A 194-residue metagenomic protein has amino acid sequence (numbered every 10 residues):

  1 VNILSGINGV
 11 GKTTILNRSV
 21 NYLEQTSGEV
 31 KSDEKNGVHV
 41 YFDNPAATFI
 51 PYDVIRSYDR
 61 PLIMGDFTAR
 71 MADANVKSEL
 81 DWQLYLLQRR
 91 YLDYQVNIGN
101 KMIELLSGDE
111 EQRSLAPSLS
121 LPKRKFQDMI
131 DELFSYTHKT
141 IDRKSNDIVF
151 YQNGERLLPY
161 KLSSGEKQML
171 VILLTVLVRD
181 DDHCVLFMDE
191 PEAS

Functional and structural regions predicted by a protein language model:
V1-T26, D128, R143-S194: Switch/communication elements of ASCE P-loop NTPase nucleotide-binding domains
N2-I7, R18, K35, F42 (+4 more regions): Extended interaction regions within the primary functional domain
G11, N75-Y85, Q95-V96, L106-R113 (+4 more regions): Generic ordered-secondary-structure signal
V20-E111: ABC ATPase nucleotide-binding domain signature region
V54-R56, I130, M188: Short beta-strand segments
Y94-K161, L177: Extended helical coiled-coil dimerization/tether regions that scaffold and oligomerize large DNA-maintenance assemblies
